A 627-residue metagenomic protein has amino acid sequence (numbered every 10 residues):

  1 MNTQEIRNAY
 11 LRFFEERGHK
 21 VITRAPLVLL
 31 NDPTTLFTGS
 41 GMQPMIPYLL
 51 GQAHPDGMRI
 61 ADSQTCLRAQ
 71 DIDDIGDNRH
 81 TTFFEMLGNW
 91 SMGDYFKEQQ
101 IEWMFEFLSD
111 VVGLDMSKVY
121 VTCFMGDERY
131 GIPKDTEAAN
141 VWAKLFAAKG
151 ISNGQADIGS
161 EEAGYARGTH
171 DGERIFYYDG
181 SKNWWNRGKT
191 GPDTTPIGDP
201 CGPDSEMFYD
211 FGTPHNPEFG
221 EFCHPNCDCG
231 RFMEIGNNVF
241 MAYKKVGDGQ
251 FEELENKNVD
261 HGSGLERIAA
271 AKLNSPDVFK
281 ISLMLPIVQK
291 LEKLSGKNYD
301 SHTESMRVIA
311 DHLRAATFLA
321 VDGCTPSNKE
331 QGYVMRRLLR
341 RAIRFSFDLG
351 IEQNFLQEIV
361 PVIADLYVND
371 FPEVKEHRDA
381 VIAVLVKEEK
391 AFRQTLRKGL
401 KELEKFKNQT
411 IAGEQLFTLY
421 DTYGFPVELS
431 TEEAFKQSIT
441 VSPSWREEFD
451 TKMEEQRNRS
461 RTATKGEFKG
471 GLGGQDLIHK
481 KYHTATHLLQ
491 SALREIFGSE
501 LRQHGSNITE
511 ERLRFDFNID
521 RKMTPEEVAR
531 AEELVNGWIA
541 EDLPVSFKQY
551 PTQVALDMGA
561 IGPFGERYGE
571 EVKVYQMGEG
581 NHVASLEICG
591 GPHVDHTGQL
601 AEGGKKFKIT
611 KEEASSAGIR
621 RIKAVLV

Functional and structural regions predicted by a protein language model:
M1-V627: A glycine- and charged-residue-rich anion-binding loop/surface
